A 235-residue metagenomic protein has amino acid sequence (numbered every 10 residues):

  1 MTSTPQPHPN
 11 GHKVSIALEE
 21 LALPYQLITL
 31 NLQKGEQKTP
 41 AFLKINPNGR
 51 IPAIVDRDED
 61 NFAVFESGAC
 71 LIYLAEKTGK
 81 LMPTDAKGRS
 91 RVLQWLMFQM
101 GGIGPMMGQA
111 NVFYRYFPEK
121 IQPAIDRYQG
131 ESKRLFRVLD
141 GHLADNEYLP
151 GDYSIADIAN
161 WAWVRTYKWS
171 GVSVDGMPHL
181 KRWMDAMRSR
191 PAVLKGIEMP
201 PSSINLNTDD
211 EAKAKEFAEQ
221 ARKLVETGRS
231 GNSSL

Functional and structural regions predicted by a protein language model:
M1-D126, G130, T227-L235: GST-like domain detector, emphasizing the conserved glutathione-binding G-site in the N-terminal thioredoxin-like
P5-S15, E19-A22, Q26, N31 (+12 more regions): Domain-wide signal for the mature, well-folded portions of proteins, strongly enriched in nucleus-encoded organellar
G35-E36, D185, I204-L206: Short secondary-structure boundary/hinge segments and terminal tails
L43, S90-L93, A159, K181 (+1 more regions): Generic structural signal for individual residues within well-ordered alpha-helical segments across diverse proteins
I45-I51, G196-P200, E216-E219: Short, structured secondary-structure boundary patches
L74, L96-P191, S233-L235: GST-like fold's C-terminal all-alpha helical module
G88-R89, V138-D145, K168, E198-A214: A short, terminal or domain-edge coil/loop segment
P200-L235: Acidic/histidine-enriched, glycine/proline-rich intrinsically disordered or flexible terminal extensions
